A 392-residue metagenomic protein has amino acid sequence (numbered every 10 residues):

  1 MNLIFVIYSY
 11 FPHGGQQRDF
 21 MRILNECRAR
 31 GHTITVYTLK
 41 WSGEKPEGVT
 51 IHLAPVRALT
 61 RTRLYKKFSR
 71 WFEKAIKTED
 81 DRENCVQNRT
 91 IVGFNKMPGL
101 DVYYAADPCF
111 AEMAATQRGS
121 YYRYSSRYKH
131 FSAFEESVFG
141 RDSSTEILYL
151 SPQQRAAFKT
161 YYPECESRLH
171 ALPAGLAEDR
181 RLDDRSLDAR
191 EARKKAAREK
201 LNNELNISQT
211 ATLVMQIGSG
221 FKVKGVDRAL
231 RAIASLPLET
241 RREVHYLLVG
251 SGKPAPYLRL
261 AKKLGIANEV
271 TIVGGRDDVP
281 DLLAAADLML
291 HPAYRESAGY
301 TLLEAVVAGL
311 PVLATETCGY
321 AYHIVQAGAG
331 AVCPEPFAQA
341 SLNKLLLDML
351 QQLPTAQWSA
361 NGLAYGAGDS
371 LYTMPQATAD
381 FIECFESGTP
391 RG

Functional and structural regions predicted by a protein language model:
R18-R22, T212, Q216-S235, A255-P256: A conserved mid-protein helix/loop that constitutes part of the nucleotide-sugar donor-binding site
W41, I217-F221, H245-L258: Glycosyltransferase donor-sugar binding loop
R127-I147, R155-A156, Y162: Membrane-proximal helix-turn-helix segments that form the acceptor-binding/catalytic region of lipid-linked
K200, P354-D369: A short, well-ordered alpha-helix in the C-terminal region of glycosyltransferases
G275, Y294: Aromatic "clamp/platform" in nucleotide-sugar-dependent glycosyltransferases that forms part of the donor/acceptor
P311-T315: Short hydrophobic beta-strand element within catalytic cores of glycosyltransferases and related nucleotide-activated
A321-L347: Change "using UDP/GDP/dTDP sugars" to "using nucleotide sugars
D348, L371-G392: C-terminal alpha-helical cap of glycosyltransferases
